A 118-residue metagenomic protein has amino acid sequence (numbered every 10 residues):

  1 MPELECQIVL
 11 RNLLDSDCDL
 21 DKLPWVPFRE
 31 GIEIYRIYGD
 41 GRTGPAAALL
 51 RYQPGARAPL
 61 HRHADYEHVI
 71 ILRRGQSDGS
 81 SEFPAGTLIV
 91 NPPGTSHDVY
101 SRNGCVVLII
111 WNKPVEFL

Functional and structural regions predicted by a protein language model:
M1-T43: A short, N-terminal "cap"/entry segment at the start of jelly-roll beta-barrel domains of the cupin/DSBH fold
I34-R36, A47-R51, H68, L88-V90 (+1 more regions): Conserved hydrophobic/aromatic beta-strand scaffold that supports enzyme active sites
Y38, A48-L50, P59-H63, S80-S81 (+1 more regions): Short histidine-centered beta-strand/loop micro-motifs that create catalytic or ligand/metal-coordination sites
R42-G44, P54-A56, S77, P114-V115: Short, charged/polar surface micro-motifs in flexible loops or helix N-caps
Q53-A56, R62-D78, A85: Glycine- and acidic-residue-biased ligand/ion/polar-headgroup-sensing regions
S77-S101: Short acidic-glycine-tyrosine-enriched beta hairpin
P93-L118: Ligand-binding loop in jelly-roll beta-barrel domains
